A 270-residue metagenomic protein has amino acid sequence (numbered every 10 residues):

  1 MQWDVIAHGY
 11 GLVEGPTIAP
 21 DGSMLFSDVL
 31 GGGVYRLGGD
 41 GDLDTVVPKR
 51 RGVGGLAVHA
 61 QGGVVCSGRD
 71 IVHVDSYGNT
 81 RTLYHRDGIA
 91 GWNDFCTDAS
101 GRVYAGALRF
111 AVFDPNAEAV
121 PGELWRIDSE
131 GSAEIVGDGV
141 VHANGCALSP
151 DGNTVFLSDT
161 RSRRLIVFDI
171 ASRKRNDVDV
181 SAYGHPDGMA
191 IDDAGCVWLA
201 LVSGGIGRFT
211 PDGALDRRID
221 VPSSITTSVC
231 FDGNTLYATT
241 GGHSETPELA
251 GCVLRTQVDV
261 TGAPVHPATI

Functional and structural regions predicted by a protein language model:
M1-Q2, G251-I270: Sequence/structural signature of beta-propeller modules and their immediately flanking N-terminal secretory/stalk
Q2-A7, G41-P48, N79-R86, S132-D138 (+2 more regions): A short beta-strand motif characteristic of beta-propeller blades
A7-D21, K49-G68, D87-A105, R109-A111 (+7 more regions): Beta-rich, blade/repeat-based domains predominating in secreted/periplasmic proteins but also intracellular
L25-D44, V72: Beta-propeller domains
G31-G33, V72, F110-F113, S162-R164 (+1 more regions): Short glycine/acidic-enriched loop and turn motifs that connect beta-strands
G33-Y35, D70-V72, G122-W125, R164-I166 (+2 more regions): A short loop-to-beta-strand structural motif that recurs across blades of beta-propeller domains
L37-G41, D75-N79, I127-G131, D169-R173 (+2 more regions): Short loop/turn segments that connect beta-strands within beta-propeller blades
A147-S149, N153-D169, R173-R175: Glycine- and Gly-Pro-enriched alpha-helical subdomains that act as flexible, kink-prone "lid/hinge" or packing modules
